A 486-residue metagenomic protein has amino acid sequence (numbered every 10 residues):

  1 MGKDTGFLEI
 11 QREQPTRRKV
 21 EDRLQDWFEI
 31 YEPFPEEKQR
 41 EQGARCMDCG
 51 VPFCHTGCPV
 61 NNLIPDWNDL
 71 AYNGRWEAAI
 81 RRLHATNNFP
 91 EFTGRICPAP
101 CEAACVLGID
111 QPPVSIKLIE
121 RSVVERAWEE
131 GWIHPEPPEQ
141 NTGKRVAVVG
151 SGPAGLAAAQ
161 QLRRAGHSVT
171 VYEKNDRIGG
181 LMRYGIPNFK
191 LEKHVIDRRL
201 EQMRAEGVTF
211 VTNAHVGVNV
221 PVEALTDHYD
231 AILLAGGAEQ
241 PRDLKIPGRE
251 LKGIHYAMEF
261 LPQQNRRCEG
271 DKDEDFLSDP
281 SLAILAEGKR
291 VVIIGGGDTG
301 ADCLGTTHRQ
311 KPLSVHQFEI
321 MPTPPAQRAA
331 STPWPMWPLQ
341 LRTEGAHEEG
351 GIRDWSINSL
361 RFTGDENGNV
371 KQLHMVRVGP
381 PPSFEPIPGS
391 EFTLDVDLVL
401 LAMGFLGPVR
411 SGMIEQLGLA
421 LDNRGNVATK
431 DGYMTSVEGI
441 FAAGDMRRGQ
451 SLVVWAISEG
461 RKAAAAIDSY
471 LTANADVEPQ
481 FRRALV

Functional and structural regions predicted by a protein language model:
T5-E32, N61-N73, A78-L83, N87 (+11 more regions): Beta1-alpha1 glycine-rich phosphate/pyrophosphate-binding loop at the start of Rossmann-like nucleotide-binding domains
I30-Y31, P35, A127-V146, N265-K289: A short, basic/flexible loop-to-alpha-helix module at the beginning of a structural domain
A44-D66, F89-D110: Local cysteine-cluster metal-coordination motifs and their immediate loop/turn environment, predominantly Fe-S cluster
Q140-N141, R145-V149, D197-I246, L360-M375 (+2 more regions): Feature captures the FAD/FMN-dependent oxidoreductase FAD-binding
T142-R145, N213, E287-R290, S356 (+1 more regions): Phosphate-coordination loops involved in phosphoryl transfer and adenosine-cofactor binding
V146-V148, V169, V291, I440: Conserved hydrophobic helix-helix packing surfaces used for dimerization/oligomerization
E250-G288, P381-Q450: FAD-site-proximal beta/loop scaffold in flavoenzymes
G300-G305, A443-L471: A conserved FAD-binding loop/helix module that cradles the flavin
